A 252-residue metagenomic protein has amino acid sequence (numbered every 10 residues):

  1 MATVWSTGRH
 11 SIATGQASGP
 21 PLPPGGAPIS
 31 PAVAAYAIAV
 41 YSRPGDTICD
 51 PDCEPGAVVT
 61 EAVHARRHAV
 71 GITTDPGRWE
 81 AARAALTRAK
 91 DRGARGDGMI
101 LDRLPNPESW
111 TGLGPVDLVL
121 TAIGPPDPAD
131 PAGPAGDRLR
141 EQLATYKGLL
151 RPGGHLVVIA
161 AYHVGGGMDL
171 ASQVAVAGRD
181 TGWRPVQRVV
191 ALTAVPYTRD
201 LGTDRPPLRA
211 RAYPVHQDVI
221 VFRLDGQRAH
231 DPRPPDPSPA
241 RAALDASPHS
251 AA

Functional and structural regions predicted by a protein language model:
M1-A252: Class I S-adenosyl-L-methionine-dependent methyltransferase catalytic core
